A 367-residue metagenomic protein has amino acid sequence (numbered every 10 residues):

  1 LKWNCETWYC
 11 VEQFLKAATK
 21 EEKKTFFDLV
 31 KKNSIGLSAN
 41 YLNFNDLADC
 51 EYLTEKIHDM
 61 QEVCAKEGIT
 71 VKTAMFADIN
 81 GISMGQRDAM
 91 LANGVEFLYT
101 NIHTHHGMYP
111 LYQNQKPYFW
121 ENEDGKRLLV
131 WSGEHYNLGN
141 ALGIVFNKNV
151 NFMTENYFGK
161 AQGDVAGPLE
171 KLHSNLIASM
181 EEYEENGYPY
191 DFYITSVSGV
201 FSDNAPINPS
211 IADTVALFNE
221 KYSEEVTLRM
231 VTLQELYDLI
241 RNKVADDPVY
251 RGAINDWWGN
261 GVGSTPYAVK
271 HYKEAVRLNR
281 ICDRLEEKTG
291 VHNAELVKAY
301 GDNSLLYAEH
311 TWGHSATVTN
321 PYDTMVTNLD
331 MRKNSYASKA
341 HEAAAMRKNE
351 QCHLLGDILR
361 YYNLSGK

Functional and structural regions predicted by a protein language model:
L1-L364: Catalytic-domain carbohydrate-binding cleft regions of carbohydrate-active enzymes
K367: Segments forming glycine/polar-rich beta-alpha architectures that bind adenosine-containing cofactors
